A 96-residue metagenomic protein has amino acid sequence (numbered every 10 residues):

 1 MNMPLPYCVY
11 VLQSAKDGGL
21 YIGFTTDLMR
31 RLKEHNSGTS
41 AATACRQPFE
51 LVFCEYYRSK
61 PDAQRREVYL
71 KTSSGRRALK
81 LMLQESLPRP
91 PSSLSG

Functional and structural regions predicted by a protein language model:
M1-E50, C54-Y57, P61-T72, R76 (+1 more regions): GIY-YIG nuclease catalytic motif and its immediate N-terminal context
